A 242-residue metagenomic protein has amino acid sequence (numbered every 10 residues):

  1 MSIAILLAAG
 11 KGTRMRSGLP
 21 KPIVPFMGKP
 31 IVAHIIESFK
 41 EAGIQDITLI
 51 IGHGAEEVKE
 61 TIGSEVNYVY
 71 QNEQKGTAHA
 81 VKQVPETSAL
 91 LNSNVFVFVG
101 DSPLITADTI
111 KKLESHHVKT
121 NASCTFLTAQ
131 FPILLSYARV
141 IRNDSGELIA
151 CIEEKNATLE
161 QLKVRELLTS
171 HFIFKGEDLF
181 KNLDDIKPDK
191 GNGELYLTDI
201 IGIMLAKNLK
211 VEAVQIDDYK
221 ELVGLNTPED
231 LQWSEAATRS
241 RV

Functional and structural regions predicted by a protein language model:
M1, N192-V242: Left-handed beta-helix
M1-S17: N-terminal nucleotide-binding beta1-loop-alpha1 segment
S2-L6, V32, D46-L49, T227: Hydrophobic targeting segments
I5-A9, P25, I35: A conserved hydrophobic helix/loop-capping motif in glycosyltransferases and polysaccharide synthases
G18-H34: Short catalytic helix/loop segments, enriched in acidic residues and glycine and frequently bearing histidine
P25, L104, I173, G224-L225: Short aromatic/basic micro-patch
K29-G100, L104-I110, S115, K119: Conserved N-terminal catalytic core of the sugar/cofactor nucleotidyltransferase
I105-G191, I200, L209, V214-I216: Conserved core of the sugar-phosphate nucleotidyltransferase
